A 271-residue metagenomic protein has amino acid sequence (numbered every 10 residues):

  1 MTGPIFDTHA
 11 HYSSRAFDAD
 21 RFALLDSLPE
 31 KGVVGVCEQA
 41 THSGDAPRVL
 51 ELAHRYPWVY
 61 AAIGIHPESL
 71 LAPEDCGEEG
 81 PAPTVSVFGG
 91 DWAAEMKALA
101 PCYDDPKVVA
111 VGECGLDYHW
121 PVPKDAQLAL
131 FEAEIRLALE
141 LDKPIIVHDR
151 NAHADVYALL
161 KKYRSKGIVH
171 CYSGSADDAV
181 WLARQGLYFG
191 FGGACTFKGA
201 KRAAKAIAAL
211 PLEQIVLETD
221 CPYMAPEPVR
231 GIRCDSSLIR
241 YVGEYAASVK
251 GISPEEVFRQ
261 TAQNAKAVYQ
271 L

Functional and structural regions predicted by a protein language model:
M1-L271: Mid-domain alpha/beta scaffold segments of enzyme catalytic cores
